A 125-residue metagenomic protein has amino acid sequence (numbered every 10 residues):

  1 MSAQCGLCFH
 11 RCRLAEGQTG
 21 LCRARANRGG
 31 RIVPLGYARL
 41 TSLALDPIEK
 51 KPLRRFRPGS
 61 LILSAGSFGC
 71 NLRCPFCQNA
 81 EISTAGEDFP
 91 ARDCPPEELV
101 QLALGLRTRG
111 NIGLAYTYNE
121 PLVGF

Functional and structural regions predicted by a protein language model:
A3-R25, F68-A80: Local cysteine-cluster metal-coordination motifs and their immediate loop/turn environment, predominantly Fe-S cluster
N27-F125: Conserved Radical SAM active-site core
